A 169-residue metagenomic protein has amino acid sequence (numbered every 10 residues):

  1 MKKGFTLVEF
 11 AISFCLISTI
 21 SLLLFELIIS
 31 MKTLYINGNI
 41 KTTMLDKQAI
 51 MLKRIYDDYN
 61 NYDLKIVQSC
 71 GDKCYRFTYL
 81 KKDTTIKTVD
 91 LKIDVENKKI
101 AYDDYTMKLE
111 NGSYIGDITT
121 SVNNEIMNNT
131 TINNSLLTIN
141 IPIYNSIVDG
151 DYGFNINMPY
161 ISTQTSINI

Functional and structural regions predicted by a protein language model:
K3-Y56: Aliphatic-rich helix starts adjacent to a transmembrane/signal segment
T6, E26, G71, R76-L80 (+3 more regions): Compositionally biased, low-structure terminal segments
I50-D72: Alpha-helix exit/C-cap motif
D58, T120, F154-N157: Intrinsically disordered, low-complexity, compositionally biased regions/tails
K65-N134, N168: Type IV pilin-like appendage domain
I126-I169: Short linear sequence signals and composition-biased patches located at protein termini or domain-edge surfaces
